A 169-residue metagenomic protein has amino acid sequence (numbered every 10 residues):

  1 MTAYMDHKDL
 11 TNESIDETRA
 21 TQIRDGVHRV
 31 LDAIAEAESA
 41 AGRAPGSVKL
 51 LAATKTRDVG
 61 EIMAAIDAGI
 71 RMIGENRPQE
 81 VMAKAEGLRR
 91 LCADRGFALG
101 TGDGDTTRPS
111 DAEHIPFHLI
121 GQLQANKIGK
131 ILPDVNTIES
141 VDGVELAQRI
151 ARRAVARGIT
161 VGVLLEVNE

Functional and structural regions predicted by a protein language model:
T2-E169: Conserved alpha/beta-domain cores
